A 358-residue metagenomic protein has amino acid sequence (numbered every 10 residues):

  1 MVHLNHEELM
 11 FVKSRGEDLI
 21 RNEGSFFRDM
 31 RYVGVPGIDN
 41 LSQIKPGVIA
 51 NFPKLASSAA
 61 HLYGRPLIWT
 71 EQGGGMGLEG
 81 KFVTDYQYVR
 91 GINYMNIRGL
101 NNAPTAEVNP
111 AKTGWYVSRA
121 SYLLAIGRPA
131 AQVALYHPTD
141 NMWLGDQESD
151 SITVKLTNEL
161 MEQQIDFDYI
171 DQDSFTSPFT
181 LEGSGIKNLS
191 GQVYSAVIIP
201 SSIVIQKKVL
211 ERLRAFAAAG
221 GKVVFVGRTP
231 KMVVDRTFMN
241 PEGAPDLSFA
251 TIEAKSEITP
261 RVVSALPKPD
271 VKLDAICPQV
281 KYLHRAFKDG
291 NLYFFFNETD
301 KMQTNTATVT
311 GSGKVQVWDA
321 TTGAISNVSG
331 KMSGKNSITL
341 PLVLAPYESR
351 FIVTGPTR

Functional and structural regions predicted by a protein language model:
M1-R358: Carbohydrate-binding surfaces of carbohydrate-active enzymes
